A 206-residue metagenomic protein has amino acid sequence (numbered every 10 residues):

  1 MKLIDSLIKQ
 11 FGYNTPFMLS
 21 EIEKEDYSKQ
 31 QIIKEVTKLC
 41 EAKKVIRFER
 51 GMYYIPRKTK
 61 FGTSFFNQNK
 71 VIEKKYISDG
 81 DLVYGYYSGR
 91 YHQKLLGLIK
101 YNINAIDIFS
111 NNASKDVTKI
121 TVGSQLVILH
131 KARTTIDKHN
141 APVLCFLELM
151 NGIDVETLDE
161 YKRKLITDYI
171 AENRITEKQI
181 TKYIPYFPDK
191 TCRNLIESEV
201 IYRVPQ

Functional and structural regions predicted by a protein language model:
M1-I77: Short beta-edge/loop segments at beta->alpha junctions of small alpha/beta modules that act as binding/recognition
S28, L98-I99, P188: Short coil/loop linkers at secondary-structure junctions
I32, S88-G89, P142: Amphipathic alpha-helical interface surfaces
F48-M52, S78-D116, V122: Short gly/ser-rich loop at a beta-strand->alpha-helix junction or flexible surface loop bordering the NTP-binding
G123-K131: A short, charged helix-loop
K131-Q206: Hydrophobic alpha-helical interaction segments
